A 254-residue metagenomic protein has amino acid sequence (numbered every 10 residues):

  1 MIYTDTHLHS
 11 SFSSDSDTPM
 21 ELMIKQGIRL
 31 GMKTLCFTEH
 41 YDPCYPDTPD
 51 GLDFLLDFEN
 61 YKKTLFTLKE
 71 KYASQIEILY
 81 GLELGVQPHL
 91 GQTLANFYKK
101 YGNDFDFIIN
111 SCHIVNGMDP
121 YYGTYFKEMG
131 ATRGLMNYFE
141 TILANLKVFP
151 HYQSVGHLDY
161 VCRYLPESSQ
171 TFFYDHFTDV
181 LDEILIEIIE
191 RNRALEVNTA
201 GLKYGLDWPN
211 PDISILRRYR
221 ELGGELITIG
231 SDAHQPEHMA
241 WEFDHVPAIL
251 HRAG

Functional and structural regions predicted by a protein language model:
M1-P88, T93-K100, Y164, Q170-D175 (+3 more regions): An N-terminally biased module of ancient metal coordination in phosphate/nucleic-acid-related enzymes
I2-D5, T34-C36, E77-G81, D106-I109 (+3 more regions): Structural preference for beta-strand elements that scaffold enzyme active sites
H7, G27, E39, I108 (+4 more regions): Conserved, mostly hydrophobic/aromatic
D17, L135-F139, T178, P209 (+1 more regions): Short alpha-helix boundary/capping motifs
G31-M32, D104, P150-H151, G223 (+1 more regions): Short loop/turn motifs at secondary-structure junctions
G51, L55-E190: Extended substrate/RNA-proximal surfaces in nucleic-acid metabolism proteins
H176-M239, I249: Active-site-adjacent C-terminal substructures of enzyme catalytic domains
